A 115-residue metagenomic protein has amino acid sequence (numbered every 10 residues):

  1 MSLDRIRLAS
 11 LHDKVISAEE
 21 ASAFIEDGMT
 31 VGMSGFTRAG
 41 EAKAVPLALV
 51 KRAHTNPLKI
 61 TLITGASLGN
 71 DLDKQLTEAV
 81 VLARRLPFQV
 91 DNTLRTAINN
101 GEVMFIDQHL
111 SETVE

Functional and structural regions predicted by a protein language model:
M1-E115: Conserved alpha/beta enzyme-core scaffold
